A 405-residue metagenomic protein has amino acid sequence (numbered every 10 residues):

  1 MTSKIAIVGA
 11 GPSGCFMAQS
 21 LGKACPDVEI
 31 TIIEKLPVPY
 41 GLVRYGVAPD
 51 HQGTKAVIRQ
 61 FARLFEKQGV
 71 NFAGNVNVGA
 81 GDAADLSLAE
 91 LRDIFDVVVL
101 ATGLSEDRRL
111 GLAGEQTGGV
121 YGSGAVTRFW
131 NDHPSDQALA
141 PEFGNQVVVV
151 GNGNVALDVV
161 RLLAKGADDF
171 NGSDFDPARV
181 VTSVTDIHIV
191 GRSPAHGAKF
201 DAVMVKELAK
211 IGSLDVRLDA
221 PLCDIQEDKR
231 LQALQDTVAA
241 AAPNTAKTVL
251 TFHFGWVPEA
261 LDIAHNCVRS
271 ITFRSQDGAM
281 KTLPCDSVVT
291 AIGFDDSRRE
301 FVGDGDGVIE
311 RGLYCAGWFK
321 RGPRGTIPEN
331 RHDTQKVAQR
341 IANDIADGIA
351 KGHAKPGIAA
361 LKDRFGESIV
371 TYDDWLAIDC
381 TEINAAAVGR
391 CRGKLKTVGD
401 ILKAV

Functional and structural regions predicted by a protein language model:
M1-V8, P12, F16-T31, G46-D50 (+14 more regions): Rossmann-like nucleotide/phosphate-binding core characteristic of flavoprotein oxidoreductases
S13, V38, S105, V155 (+1 more regions): Conserved Rossmann-like nucleotide-cofactor binding loop
P26-G41, V180, R192: Glycine-rich FAD pyrophosphate-binding loop
V38-P39, V43-V97, E106, E115 (+1 more regions): Conserved N-terminal/central alpha/beta ligand/cofactor-binding core
V43-Y45, S87, R109-A113, V159-L162 (+1 more regions): Short acidic, glycine/serine/threonine-rich loops at helix termini
Q60-K67, A113-E115, R179-V181, T237-V249 (+1 more regions): Short, conserved catalytic or adaptor-binding loops enriched in Gly and charged residues
D107-V181, V302-G307: Glycine-rich dinucleotide-binding loop and its adjacent helix/turn
L157-S275, I345-H353: Dinucleotide-binding/catalytic capping subdomain of oxidoreductase cores
